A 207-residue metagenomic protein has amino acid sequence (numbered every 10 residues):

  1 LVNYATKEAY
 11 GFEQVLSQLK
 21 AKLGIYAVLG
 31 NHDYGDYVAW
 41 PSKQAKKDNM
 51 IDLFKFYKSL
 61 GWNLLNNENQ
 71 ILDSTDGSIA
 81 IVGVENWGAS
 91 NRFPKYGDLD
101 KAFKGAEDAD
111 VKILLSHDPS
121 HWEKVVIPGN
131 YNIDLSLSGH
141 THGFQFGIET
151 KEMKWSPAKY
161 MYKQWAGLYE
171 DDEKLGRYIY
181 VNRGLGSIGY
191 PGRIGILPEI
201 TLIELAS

Functional and structural regions predicted by a protein language model:
L1, N31-D33, E68-N69, V84-W87 (+3 more regions): Active-site metal-binding loops of divalent metal-dependent hydrolases
L1-K55, S59-N63: Membrane-embedded segments
Y4-Y10, G35-V38, S74, R92 (+2 more regions): Extracytoplasmic/secreted cell-surface and envelope-processing proteins
S17, A27, P119-T201: Conserved beta-sheet core of the metallophosphoesterase superfamily
Y26, I81-G83, I113-H117, L137: Structural motif
Y37-W62, N66-E68, S74-K112, W122-E123 (+1 more regions): Binuclear metal-dependent hydrolase catalytic cores centered on His/Asp/Glu-rich metal-binding motifs
E68-T75, G167-E173: Short acidic-hydrophobic surface loop/beta-edge motif
I203-S207: Short beta-strand-to-coil "C-cap" segments at the C-terminal boundary of structured domains/repeats, marking
